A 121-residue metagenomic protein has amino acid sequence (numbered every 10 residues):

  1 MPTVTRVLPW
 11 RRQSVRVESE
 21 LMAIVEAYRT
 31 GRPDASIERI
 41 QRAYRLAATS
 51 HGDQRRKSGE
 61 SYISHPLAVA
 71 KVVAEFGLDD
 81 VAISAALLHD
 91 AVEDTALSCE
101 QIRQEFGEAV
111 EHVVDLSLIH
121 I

Functional and structural regions predicted by a protein language model:
M1-A35, R39: Generic start-of-chain signal for non-secretory N-termini
M1-Q13, H51, E75-L78, A91 (+2 more regions): Amphipathic alpha-helical "coupling" segments that flank catalytic cores
E20, S36-R39, H65, S98 (+1 more regions): Helical mechanochemical/support elements of P-loop NTPase systems and associated helical scaffolds
I24-G31, A43-L46, S50, E105 (+2 more regions): Residues that form generic nucleotide/phosphate-binding pockets
S36-R42, D79-S84, F106-L116: Acidic/histidine metal-binding catalytic segments
R42, L46-A48, G52-L87, A91-Q101: Alpha-helical phosphate/pyrophosphate-handling elements in metalloenzyme active cores
I119-I121: Conserved small/polar residues in nucleotide/adenosyl-binding loops
